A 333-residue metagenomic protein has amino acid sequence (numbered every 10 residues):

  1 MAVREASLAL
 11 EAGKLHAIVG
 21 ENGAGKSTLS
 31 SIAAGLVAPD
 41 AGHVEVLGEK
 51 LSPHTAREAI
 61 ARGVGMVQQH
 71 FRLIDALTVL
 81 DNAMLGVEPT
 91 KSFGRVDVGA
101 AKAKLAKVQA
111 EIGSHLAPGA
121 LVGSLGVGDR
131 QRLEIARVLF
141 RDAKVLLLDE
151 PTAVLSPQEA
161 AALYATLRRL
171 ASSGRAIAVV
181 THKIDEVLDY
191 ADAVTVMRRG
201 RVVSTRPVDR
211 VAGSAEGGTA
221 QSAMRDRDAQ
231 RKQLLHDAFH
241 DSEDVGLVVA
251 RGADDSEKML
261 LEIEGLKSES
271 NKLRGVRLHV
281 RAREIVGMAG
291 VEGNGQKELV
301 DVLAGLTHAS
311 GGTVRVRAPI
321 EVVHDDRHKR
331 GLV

Functional and structural regions predicted by a protein language model:
M1-V333: Glycine-rich phosphate-binding loops of nucleotide-dependent enzymes
